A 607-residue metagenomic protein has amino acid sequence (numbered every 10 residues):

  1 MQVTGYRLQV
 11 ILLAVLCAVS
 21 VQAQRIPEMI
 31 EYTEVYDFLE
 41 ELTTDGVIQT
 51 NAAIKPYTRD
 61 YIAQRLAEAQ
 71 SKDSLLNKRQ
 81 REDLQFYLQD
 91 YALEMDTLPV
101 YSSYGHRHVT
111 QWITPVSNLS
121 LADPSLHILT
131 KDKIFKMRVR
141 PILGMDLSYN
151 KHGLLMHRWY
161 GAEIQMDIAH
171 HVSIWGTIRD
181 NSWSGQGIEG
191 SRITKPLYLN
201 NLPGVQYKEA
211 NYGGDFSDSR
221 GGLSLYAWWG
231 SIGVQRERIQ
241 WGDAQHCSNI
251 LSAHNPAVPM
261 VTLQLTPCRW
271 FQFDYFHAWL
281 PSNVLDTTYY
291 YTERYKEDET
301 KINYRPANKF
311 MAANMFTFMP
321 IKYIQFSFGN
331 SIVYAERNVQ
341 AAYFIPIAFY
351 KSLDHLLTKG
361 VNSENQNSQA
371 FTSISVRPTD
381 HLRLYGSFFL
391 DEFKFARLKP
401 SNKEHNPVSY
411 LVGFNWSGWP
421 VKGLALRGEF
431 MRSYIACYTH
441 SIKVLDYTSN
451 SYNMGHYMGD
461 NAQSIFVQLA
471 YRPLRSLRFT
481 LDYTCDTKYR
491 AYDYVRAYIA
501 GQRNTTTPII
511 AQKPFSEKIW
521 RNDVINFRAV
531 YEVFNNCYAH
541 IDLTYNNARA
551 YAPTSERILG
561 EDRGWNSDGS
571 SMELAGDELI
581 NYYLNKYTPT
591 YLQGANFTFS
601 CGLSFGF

Functional and structural regions predicted by a protein language model:
M1-I26, F607: Bacterial Sec-dependent N-terminal signal peptides
V15, L39, S231-R238, Y385 (+1 more regions): Active-site-adjacent bridging/hinge elements
Q24, V35, T50-N51, Q111-P115 (+2 more regions): Ser/Thr/Asn(+Pro)-rich, low-complexity disordered segments
R25-D45: Short N-terminal segments immediately surrounding and downstream of signal-peptide cleavage
I26, I48-N51, T58-D60, Q70-Q325 (+5 more regions): Outer-membrane beta-barrel channel domains
Y36-L39, R59, A63-L66, A313: Extracytoplasmic/secreted envelope proteins and their assembly/folding machinery, especially bacterial periplasmic
A52-A53, T379: Short helix-capping/hinge SLiMs at alpha-helix to coil transitions
F216, M319-F607: Exposed, low-structure sequence patches enriched in small/polar residues
